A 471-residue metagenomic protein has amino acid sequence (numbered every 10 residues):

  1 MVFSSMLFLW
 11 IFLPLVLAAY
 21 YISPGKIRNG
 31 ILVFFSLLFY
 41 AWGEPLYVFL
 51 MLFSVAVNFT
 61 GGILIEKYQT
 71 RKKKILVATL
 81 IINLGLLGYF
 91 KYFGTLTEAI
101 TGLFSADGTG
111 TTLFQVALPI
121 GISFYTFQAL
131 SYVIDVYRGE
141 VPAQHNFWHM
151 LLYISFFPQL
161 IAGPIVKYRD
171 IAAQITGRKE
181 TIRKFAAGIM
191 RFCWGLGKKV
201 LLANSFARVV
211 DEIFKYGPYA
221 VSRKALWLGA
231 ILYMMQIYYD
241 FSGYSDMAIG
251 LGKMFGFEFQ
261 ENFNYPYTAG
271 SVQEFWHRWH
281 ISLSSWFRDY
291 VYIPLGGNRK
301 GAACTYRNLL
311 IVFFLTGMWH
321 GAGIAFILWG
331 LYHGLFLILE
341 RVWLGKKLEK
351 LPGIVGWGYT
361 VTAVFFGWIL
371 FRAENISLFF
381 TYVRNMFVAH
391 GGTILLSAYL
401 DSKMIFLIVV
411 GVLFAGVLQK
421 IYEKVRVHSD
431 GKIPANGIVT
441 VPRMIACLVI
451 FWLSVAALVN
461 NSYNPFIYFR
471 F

Functional and structural regions predicted by a protein language model:
M1-R470: Membrane-embedded transmembrane alpha-helical bundles that form the catalytic cores of multi-pass lipid-modifying
